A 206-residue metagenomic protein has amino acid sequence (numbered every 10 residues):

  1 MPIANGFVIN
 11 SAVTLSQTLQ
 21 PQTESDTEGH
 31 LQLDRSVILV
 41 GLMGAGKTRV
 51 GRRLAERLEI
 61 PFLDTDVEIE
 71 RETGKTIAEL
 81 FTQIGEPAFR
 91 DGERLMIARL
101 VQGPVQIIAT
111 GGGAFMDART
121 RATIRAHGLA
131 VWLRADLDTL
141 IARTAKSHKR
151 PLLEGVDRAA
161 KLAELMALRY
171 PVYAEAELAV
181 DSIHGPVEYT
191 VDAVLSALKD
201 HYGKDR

Functional and structural regions predicted by a protein language model:
P2-Q32, R53, R57, G103 (+1 more regions): NTP-dependent small-molecule kinase module
L39: Hydrophobic anchor at the beta1->P-loop junction of P-loop NTPases
L42-A45: P-loop (Walker A) phosphate-binding loop of NTP-binding proteins
T48: Walker A/P-loop
P61-A114, A118-R125, K149-R150, V172: ATP-dependent small-molecule kinase phosphotransfer cores that center on conserved nucleotide phosphate-binding segments
G112-A114, D136-D138, G185-P186: Short glycine-rich anion-binding loops that position phosphate/pyrophosphate groups of nucleotides and phosphorylated
A126-P171: A glycine- and Lys/Arg-enriched "phosphate-lid" helix/loop adjacent to the NTP-binding pocket of small-molecule kinases
